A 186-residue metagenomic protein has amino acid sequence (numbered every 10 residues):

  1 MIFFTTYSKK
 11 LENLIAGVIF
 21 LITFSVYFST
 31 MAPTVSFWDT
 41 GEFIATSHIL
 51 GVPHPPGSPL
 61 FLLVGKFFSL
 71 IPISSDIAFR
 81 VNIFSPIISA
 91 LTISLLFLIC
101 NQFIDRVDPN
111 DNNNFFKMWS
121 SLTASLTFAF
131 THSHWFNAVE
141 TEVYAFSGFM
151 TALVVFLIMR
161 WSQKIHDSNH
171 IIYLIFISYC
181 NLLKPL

Functional and structural regions predicted by a protein language model:
I2-V18, N113-F116: N-terminal membrane topogenic signal
K9-F37, F128-F130, Y179: Transmembrane signal-anchor helices characteristic of membrane glycosylation enzymes that use polyprenol
L14, L96-F130, D167: Transmembrane-helix signature of polytopic, membrane-embedded enzymes that assemble or transfer cell-envelope glycans
G17, I83-D111, L153-R160: Transmembrane-helix motifs of polytopic, lipid-linked glycan transferases
S29, I71-A78, N82, N110-N114 (+2 more regions): Aromatic- and kink-enriched transmembrane "portal" helix at the membrane-lumen/periplasm boundary that abuts
M31-F43, P53-G65, F79: Extracytoplasmic catalytic/substrate-binding loops of multi-pass membrane glycan-assembly enzymes
T46-I49, A124-L126, H170-P185: Membrane-interface alpha helices of multi-pass inner-membrane proteins
P109-D111, F115, V154-I171, I177-C180: Membrane-interface transmembrane helices that cradle and orient dolichyl/undecaprenyl
